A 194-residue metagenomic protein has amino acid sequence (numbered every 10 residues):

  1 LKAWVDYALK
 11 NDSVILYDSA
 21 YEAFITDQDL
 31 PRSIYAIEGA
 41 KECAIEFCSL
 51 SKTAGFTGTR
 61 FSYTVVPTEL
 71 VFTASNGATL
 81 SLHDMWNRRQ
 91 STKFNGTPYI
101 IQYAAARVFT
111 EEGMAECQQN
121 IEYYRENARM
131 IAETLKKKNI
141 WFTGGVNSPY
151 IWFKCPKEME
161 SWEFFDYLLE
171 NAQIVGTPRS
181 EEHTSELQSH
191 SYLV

Functional and structural regions predicted by a protein language model:
L1-S185, S189-S191: PLP-dependent class I/II
